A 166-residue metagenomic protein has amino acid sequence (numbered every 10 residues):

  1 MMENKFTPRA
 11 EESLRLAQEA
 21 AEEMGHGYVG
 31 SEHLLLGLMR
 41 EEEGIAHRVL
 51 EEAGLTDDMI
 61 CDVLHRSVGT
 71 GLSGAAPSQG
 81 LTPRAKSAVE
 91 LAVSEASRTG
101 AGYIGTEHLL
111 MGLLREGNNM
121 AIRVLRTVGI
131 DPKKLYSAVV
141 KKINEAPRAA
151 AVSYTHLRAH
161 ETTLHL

Functional and structural regions predicted by a protein language model:
M1-R158: Histone-fold recognition with a strong bias for associated Lys/Arg-rich disordered tails
H156, E161-L166: Single conserved hydrophobic/aromatic residue that forms the stacking wall/gate of nucleotide- or nucleobase-binding
